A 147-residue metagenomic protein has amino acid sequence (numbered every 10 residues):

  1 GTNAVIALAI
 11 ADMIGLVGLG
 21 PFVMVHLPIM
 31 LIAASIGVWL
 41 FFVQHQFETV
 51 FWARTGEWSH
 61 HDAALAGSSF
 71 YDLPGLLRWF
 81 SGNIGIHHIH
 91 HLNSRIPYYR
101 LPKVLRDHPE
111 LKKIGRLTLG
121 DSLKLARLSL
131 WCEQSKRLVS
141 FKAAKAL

Functional and structural regions predicted by a protein language model:
G1, T49-L138: Membrane-embedded catalytic scaffold of the fatty acid hydroxylase/desaturase
G1-S69, R78, S135, K142-A144: Hydrophobic transmembrane alpha-helical segments that form the core helix bundle of multi-pass membrane enzymes
